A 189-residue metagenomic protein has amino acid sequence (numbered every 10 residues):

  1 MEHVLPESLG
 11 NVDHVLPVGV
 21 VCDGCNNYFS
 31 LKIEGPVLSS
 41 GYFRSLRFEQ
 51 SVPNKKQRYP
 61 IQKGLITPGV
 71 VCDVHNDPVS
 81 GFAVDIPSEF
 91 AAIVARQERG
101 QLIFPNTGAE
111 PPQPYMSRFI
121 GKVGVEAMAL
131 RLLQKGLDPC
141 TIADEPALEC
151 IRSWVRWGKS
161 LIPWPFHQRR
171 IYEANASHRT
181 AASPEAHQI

Functional and structural regions predicted by a protein language model:
M1-V15: Histidine-centered nuclease catalytic patch
E7-N11, G35, F90-A92: A generic structural micro-environment signature that highlights single residues at secondary-structure boundaries
V18-L46: Short Cys/His-centered divalent metal-binding micro-motifs
Y42-S45, K56, M116, H167: Intrinsically disordered, low-complexity sequence elements enriched in Ser/Thr/Gly/Pro
R47-N106: PEST-like low-complexity intrinsically disordered regions enriched in Ser/Thr/Pro and acidic residues
A92-I189: C-terminal, charged low-complexity interaction regions
